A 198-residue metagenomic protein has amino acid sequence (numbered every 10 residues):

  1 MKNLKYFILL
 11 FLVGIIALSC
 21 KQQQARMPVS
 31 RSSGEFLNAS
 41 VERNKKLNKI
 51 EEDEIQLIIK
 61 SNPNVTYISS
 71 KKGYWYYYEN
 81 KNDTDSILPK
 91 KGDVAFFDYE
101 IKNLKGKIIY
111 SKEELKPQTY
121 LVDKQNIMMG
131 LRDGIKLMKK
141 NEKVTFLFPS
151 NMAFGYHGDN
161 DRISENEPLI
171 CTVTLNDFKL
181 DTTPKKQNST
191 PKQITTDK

Functional and structural regions predicted by a protein language model:
M1-C20: Sec-dependent bacterial lipoprotein signal peptides
K5, C20-K198: Cross-family detector of peptidyl-prolyl cis-trans isomerase
